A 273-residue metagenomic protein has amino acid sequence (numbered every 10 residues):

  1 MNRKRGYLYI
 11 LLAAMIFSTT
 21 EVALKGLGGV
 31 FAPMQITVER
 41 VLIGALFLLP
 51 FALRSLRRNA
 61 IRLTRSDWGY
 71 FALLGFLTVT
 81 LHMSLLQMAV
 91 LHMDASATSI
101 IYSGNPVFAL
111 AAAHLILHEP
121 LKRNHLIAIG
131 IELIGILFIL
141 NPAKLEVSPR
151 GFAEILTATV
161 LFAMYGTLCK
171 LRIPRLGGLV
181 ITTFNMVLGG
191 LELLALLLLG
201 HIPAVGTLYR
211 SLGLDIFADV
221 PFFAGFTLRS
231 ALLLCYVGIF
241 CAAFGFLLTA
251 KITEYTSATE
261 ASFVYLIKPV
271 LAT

Functional and structural regions predicted by a protein language model:
M1-V38, V147-L171, E192-A195: Glycine-/small-residue-enriched transmembrane alpha-helix faces in small-molecule transporters and effluxers
R5-A13, N59-L85, R150-A158, L208-F244 (+1 more regions): Loop-to-transmembrane-helix transition segments
I16, T20-E21, L49-Y102, F138 (+1 more regions): Specific transmembrane alpha-helical segments of multi-pass solute transporters/efflux pumps, especially DMT/EamA
V30-L81, F108-A109, L161-L168, T183-A204: Transmembrane alpha-helices of multi-pass small-molecule transport proteins
Q35-L46, L86-P120, H125, A158 (+1 more regions): Specific alpha-helical transmembrane segments that line the substrate/conduction pathway and gating interfaces
E39, M83, A97-G104, C169-L191 (+1 more regions): Helix-helix packing/entry segments at the starts of transmembrane helices
L48, A112, L121-N141, T159 (+2 more regions): Hydrophobic transmembrane alpha-helices of multi-pass small-molecule transport proteins
R65-S66, S99-Y102, H118-F138, L145-E154: Loop-to-transmembrane alpha-helix entry segments
